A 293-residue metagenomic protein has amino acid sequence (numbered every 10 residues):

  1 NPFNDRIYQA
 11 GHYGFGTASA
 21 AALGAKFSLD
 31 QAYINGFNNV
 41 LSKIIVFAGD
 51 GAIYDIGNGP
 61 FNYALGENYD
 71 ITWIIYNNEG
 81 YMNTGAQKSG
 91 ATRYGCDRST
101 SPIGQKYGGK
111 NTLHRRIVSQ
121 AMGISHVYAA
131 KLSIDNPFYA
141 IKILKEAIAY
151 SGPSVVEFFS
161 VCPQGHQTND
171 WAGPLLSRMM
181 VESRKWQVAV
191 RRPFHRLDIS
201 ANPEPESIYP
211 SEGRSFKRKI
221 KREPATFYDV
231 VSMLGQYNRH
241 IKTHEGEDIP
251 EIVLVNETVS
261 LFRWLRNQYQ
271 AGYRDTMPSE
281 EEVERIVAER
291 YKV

Functional and structural regions predicted by a protein language model:
N1-Y76, A86-C96, K110-N111, G123: Cofactor-binding active-site loop characterized by glycine-rich and histidine/acidic residues
A10-T17, G109, L113, L132-D135 (+3 more regions): Catalytic cores of large soluble enzymes that bind and process phosphate-bearing ligands
V40, S89-Y150: Conserved thiamine diphosphate
G51-Y54, N136-F138, S160-G165: Gly/Ser/Thr-rich loops at beta-strand to alpha-helix junctions that form or flank small-molecule/cofactor-binding
I75, K131-L132, V155-F159: Short, conserved beta-strand edge motifs with alternating hydrophobic and charged residues
N78-N83, P163-G165: Short gly/pro/ser/thr-enriched loop/turn and capping motifs at secondary-structure boundaries
E146-V293: Glycine/aspartate-rich loop-and-adjacent alpha/beta segment that forms the canonical ThDP
